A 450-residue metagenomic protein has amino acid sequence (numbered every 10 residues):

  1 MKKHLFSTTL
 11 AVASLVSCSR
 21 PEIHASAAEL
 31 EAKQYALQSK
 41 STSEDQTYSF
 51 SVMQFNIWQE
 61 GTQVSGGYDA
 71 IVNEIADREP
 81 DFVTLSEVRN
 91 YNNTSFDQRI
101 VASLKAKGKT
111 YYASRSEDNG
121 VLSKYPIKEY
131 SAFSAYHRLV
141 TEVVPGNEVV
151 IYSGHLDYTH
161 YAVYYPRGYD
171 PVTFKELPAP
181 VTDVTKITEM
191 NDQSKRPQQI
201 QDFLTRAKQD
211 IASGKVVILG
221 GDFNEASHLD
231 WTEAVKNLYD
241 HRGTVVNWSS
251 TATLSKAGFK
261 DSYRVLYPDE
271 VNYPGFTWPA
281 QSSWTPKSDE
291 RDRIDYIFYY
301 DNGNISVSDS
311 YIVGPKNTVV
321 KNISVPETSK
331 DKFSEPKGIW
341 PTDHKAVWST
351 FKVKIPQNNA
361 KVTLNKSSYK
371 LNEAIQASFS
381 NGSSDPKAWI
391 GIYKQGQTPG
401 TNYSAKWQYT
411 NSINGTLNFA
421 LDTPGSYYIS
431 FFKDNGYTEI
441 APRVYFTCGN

Functional and structural regions predicted by a protein language model:
K2-S7, L15-A102, I339-K345, T350-K352: N-terminal, active-site-proximal structural segment of metallo-dependent hydrolase catalytic domains
F50-I57, I71-T94, I151-G154, I187-A234 (+3 more regions): Active-site beta-strand/loop signature of hydrolases that rely on acidic residues for catalysis
V64, E87-D170, D309-I312: Structured beta-strand-rich core segments of catalytic domains in phosphoester-bond hydrolases
G66, A70-D77, S95, R99 (+5 more regions): Extracytoplasmic/secreted proteins, especially bacterial periplasmic and envelope-associated proteins
A76-P80, V101, K105, K109 (+3 more regions): Sec-exported extracytoplasmic/periplasmic mature domains
F133, V140-T141, Q209-V217, E225-N358: Metal-dependent phosphoester-hydrolase catalytic domains
Y164-N191, A234-V235: A solvent-exposed, charged loop/short amphipathic helix patch at secondary-structure junctions
Q357-N450: Extended, solvent-exposed regions of the mature portions of secreted/cell-surface glycoproteins
